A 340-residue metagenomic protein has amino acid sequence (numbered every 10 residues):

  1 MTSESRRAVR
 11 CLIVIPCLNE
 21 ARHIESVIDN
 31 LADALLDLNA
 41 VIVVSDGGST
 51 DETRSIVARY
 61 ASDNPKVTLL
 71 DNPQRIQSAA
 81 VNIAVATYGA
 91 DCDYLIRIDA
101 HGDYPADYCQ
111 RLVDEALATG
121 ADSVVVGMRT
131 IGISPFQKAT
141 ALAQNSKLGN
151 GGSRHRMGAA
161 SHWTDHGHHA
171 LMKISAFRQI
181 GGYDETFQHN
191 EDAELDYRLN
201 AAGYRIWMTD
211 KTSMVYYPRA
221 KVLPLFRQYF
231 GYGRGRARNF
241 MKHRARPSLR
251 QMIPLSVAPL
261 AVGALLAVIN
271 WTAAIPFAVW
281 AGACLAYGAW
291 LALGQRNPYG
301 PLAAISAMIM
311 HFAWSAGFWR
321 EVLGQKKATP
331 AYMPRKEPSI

Functional and structural regions predicted by a protein language model:
D29-N39: Short, acidic, metal-binding catalytic loop of nucleotide-sugar glycosyltransferases
D46-S55, Q74, G102-P105: A conserved acidic beta->alpha catalytic loop
N72-A90, R111: Glycine-rich, basic loop-to-helix element that forms the pyrophosphate-binding segment of sugar-nucleotide handling
C92-D103: Short beta-strand-to-loop acidic/aromatic patch adjacent to the donor-nucleotide binding site
A106-K138: Conserved donor NDP-sugar-binding/catalytic core segment of glycosyltransferases
A116, D184-P247: Catalytic donor/gating beta->alpha subdomain of glycosyltransferases that bind UDP-sugars
I131, S153-S175, Q188, E194 (+3 more regions): A recurrent flexible, glycine/aromatic-enriched loop bordering the glycosyltransferase active site that acts as
V257-A328: Membrane-embedded multi-pass helical conduit in multi-pass membrane proteins, especially envelope-biosynthetic
